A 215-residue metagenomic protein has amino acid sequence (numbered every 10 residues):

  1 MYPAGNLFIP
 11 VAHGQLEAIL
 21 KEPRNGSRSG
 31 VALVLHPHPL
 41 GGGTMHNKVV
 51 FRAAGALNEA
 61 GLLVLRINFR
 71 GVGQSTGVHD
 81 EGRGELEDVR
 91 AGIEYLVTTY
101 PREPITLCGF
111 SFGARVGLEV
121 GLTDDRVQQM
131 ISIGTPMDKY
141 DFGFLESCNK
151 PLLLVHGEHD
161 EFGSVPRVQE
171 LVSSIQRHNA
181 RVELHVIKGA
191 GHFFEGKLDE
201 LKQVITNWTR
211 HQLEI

Functional and structural regions predicted by a protein language model:
M1-S27: N-terminal cap/lid segment of alpha/beta-hydrolase-fold proteins
R24-R66: Short, surface-exposed "cap/lid" segments of acyl-processing enzymes
G77, A190-D199: Catalytic histidine-centered segment of alpha/beta-hydrolase-like enzymes
H79-T99: Alpha/beta-hydrolase active-site loop
G109-G117: Gly/Ala-rich beta-loop-alpha elbow adjacent to hydrolase catalytic centers
C148, L153-H156, D160: Short beta-strand/loop motif that positions the catalytic acidic residue of the alpha/beta-hydrolase fold
E158-G163, H192: Acidic catalytic loop of the alpha/beta-hydrolase fold
S174-F193: Catalytic histidine neighborhood in serine/cysteine hydrolases with alpha/beta-hydrolase-type architecture
